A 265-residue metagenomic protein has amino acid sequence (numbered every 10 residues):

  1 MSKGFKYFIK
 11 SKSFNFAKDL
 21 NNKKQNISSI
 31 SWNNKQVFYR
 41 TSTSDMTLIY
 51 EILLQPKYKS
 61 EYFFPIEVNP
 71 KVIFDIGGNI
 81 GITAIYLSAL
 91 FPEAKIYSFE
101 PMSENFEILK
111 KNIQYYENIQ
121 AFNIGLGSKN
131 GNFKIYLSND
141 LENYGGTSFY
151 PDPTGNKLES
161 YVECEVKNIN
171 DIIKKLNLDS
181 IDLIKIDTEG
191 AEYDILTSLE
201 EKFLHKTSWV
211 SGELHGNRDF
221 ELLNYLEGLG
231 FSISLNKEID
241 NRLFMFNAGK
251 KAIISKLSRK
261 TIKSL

Functional and structural regions predicted by a protein language model:
M1-L265: Phosphate/nucleotide-binding beta-alpha loop and adjacent structural elements of enzyme active sites
